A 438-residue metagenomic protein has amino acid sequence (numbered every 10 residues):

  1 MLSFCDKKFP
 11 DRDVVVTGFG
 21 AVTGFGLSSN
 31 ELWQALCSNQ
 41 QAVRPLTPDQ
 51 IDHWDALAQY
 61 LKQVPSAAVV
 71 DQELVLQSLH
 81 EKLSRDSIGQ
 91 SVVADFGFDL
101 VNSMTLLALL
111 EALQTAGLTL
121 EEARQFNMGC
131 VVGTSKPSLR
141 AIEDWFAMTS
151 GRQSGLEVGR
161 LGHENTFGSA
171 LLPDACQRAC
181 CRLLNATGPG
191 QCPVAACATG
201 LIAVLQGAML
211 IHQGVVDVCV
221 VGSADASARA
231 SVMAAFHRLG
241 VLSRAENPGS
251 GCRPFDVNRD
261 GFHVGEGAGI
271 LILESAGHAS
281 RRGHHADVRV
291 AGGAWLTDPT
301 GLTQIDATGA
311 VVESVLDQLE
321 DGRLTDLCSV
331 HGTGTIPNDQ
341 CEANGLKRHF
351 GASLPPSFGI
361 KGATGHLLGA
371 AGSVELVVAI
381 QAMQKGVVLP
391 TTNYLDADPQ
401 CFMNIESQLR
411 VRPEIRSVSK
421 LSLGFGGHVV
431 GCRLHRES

Functional and structural regions predicted by a protein language model:
M1-A94, G277-R289, V377-T392, V430-S438: ACP-dependent fatty acid/polyketide chain-elongation machinery
F9, D13-T17, Q40-P45, N247-L327: Condensing-enzyme catalytic core mediating Claisen C-C bond formation in acyl metabolism
P45, R152-E164, L205, M209 (+2 more regions): Glycine-/small-residue-rich "gating" segment that lines the acyl/pantetheine channel and substrate pocket
A58, L79-S87, L110-M128, A279-A286 (+2 more regions): Phosphate/pyrophosphate-binding loops at sites that engage ATP/ADP/AMP, CoA/4′-phosphopantetheine, polyphosphate
G97-N102, A123-Q125, R160-P173, Q191-T199 (+3 more regions): Active-site nucleophile and cofactor-binding loops and adjacent substrate-binding regions of central metabolic enzymes
T105-T119, P173-Q177, L184, G190-A224 (+4 more regions): Active-site-proximal alpha-helical scaffold in enzymes
V131-Q191, M233, R238-G240, N338-A352: Active-site-proximal gating segment of KS-fold condensing enzymes and close homologs
V215-D260, G293-D306, V330-D339, L354-M403: Acyl-CoA/ACP chain-elongation machinery
